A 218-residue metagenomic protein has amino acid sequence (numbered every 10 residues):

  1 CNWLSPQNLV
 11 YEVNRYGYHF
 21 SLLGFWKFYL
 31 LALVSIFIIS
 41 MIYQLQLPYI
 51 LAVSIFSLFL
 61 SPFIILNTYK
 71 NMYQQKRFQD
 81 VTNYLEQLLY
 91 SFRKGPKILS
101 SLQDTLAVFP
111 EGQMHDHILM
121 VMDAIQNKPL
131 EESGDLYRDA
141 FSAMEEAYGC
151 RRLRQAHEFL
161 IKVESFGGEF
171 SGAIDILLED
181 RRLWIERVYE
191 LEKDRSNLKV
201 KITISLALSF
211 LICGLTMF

Functional and structural regions predicted by a protein language model:
C1-N2, I125-Q155, G172, K201-F218: Membrane-anchoring/interfacial helices and their immediately flanking loops in integral membrane proteins
C1-N83, D175, E179-F218: Hydrophobic alpha-helical signal-anchor/transmembrane segments
C1-V13, L88-T105, R151-L191: Hydrophobic alpha-helical segments characteristic of transmembrane helices
P48-D139: Juxtamembrane/interface alpha-helical elements of multi-pass membrane proteins
Y69, Y73, A140, M144-Y148 (+1 more regions): Non-transmembrane, amphipathic alpha-helical segments
P110-M114, Y148-R152, R182: Short alpha-helix boundary/capping elements
M114, I118, F166, F170 (+2 more regions): Alpha-helix boundary/capping detector
M120-I125, Y137-F141, D175-I176, L191-N197: Juxtamembrane/interface motifs at transmembrane-helix termini
